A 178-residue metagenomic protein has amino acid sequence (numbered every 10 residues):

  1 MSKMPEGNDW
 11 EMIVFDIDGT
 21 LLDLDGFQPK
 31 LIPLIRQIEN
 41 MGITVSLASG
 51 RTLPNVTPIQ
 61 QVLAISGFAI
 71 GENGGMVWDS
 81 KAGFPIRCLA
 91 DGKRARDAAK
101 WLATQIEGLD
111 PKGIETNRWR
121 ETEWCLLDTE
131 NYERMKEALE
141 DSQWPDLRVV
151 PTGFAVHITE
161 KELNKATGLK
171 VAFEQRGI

Functional and structural regions predicted by a protein language model:
M1-I17, Q175: Non-catalytic pre-domain segments flanking phosphatase-related domains
E6, F27, K161: Residue-level marker of regulatory loop/turn positions in helix-turn-helix DNA-binding domains and in histidine
T20: Short acidic, Gly/Ser-rich segments with clustered Asp/Glu that frequently serve as metal-coordination loops in enzyme
L24-N117: Active-site phosphate-binding/coordination module
W101, Q105-I178: Conserved acidic, metal-coordinating active-site core of Asp-based, Mg2+-dependent phosphoryl-transfer enzymes
